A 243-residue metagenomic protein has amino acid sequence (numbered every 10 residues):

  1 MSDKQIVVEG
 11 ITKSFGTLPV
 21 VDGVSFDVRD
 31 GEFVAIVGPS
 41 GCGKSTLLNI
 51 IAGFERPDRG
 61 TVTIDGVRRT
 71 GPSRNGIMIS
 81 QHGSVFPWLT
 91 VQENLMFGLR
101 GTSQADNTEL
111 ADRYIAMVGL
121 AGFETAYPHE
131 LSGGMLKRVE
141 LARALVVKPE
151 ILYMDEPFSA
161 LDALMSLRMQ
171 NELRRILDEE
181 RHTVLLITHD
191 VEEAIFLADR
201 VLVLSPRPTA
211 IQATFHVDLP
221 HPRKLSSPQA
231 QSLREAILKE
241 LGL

Functional and structural regions predicted by a protein language model:
G16, R56, L89, E93-T108 (+1 more regions): ABC-type ATPase nucleotide-binding domains, specifically the catalytic core motifs of the NBD
V37-P39: The feature captures the beta-strand-to-loop junction immediately N-terminal to the Walker
A52: Helix-to-loop junction immediately C-terminal to a conserved catalytic motif
A105-F123, R175: Conserved ABC ATPase "signature" region
Y127-L131, M135: Conserved ABC ATPase signature
V146-E150: A short, proline-enriched helix->beta-strand linker immediately N-terminal to the Walker B motif in ABC-type P-loop
